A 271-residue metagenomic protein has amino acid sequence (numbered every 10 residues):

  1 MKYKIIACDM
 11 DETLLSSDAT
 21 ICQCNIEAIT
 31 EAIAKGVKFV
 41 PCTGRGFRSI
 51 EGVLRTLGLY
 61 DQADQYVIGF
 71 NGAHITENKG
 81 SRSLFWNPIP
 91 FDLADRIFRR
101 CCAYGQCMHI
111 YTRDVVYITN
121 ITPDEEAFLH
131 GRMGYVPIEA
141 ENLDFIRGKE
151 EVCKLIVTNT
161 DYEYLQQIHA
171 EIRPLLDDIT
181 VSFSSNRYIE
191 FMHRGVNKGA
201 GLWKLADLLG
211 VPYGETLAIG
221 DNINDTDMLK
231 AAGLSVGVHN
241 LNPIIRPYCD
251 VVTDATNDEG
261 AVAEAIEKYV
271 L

Functional and structural regions predicted by a protein language model:
M1-I5, C22, E190-L271: Mg2+-dependent phosphoryl-transfer enzymes with acidic/Ser/Thr/Gly-rich catalytic loops
M1-M10, E27-T30, A34: Non-catalytic pre-domain segments flanking phosphatase-related domains
S17-I21: Conserved ATPase-coupling elements of RecA-like P-loop NTPase cores
Q23-E125: Active-site phosphate-binding/coordination module
N25, I50-L54, I168, I172 (+3 more regions): Hydrophobic packing residues within well-ordered alpha-helices of enzyme cores
T30-A34, C102, R173, K230 (+1 more regions): Anion (oxyanion) recognition and catalysis
A63, N71, L175-D177, A231-A232 (+1 more regions): Short, structured coil segments at secondary-structure junctions
R100, Y104-I219: Conserved acidic, metal-coordinating active-site core of Asp-based, Mg2+-dependent phosphoryl-transfer enzymes
